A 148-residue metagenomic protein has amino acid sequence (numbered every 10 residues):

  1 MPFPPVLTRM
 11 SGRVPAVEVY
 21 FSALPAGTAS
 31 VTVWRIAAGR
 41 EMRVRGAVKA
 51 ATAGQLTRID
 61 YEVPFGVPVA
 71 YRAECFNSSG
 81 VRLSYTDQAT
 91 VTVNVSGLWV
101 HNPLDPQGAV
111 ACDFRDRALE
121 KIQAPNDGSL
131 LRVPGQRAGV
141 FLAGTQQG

Functional and structural regions predicted by a protein language model:
M1-G27, F65, S78-V110: Pro/Thr/Ser/Gly-rich low-complexity, intrinsically disordered linker/stalk tracts
S11-R13, T52, F65-V67, T145-Q147: Solvent-exposed loop and beta-edge segments used for protein-protein assembly and interaction
P15-V17, L56, V69: Short beta-strand micro-motifs in enzyme catalytic cores
T28-A29, D116: A broad structural signal for short, well-ordered beta-strand segments within beta-sheet-rich domains
A29-G66: Recognizes extended acidic, P/S/T-rich segments that occur within or adjacent to Ig-like beta-sandwich modules
A37, N77, P125: Acidic surface patches and DE-rich sequence motifs
I59-G80: Beta-strand-rich modules
N94-Q147: Solvent-exposed edge beta-strands and adjacent loop segments that serve as assembly or binding interfaces
